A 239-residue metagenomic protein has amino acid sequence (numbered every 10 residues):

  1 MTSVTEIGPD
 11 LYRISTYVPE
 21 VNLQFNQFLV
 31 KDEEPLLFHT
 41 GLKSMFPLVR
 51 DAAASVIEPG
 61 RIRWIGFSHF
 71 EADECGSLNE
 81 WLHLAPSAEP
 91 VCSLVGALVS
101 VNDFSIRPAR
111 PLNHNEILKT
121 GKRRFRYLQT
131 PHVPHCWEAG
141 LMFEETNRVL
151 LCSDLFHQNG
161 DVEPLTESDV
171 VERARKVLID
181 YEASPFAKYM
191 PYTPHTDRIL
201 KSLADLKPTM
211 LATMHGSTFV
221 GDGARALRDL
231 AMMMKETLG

Functional and structural regions predicted by a protein language model:
T2-A54, L141-C152: Conserved beta-strand hairpin/beta-sheet module of binuclear metal-dependent hydrolase folds, prominently
E6-P9, A88-A139, P191-A204: Metallo-beta-lactamase
R13-P19, G41-K43, F67-H69, R126-P131 (+1 more regions): Short, flexible loop segments at the rims of nucleotide/cofactor-binding pockets, characterized by
F38-T40, I62-F70, P90-L94, L150-D154 (+2 more regions): Active-site neighborhood of phospho(di)ester-bond hydrolases with catalytic His/Asp-centered motifs
L42-K43, A72, H157, T218: Short, glycine/acidic-enriched loop or turn micro-motifs at the edges of active sites
M45-V91: Active-site metal-binding motif and surrounding structural segment of the metallo-beta-lactamase
R63-I65, K122-F125, L178-A187: Short, basic, glycine/proline-bearing loop/turn elements
P131-T213, S217-D222, D229-M234: Metallo-beta-lactamase
